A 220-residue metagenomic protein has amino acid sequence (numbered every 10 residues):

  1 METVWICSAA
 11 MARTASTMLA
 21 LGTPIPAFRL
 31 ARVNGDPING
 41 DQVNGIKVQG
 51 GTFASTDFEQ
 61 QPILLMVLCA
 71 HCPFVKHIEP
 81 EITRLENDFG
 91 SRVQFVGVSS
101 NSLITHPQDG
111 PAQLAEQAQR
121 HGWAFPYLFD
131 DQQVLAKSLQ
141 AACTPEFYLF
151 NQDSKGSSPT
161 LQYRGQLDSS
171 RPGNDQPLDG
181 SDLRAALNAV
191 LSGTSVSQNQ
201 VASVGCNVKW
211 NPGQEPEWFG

Functional and structural regions predicted by a protein language model:
E2-L191, V196: Chalcogenol-based redox active-site neighborhoods
A189-G220: Acidic/histidine-enriched, glycine/proline-rich intrinsically disordered or flexible terminal extensions
